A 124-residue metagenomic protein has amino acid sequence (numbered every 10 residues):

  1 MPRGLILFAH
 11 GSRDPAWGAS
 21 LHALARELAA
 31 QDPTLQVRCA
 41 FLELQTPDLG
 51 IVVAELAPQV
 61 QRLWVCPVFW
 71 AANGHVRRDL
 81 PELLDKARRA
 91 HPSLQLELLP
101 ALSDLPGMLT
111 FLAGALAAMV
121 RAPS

Functional and structural regions predicted by a protein language model:
M1-S124: Active-site-proximal alpha-helix that buttresses catalytic centers in soluble enzyme cores
